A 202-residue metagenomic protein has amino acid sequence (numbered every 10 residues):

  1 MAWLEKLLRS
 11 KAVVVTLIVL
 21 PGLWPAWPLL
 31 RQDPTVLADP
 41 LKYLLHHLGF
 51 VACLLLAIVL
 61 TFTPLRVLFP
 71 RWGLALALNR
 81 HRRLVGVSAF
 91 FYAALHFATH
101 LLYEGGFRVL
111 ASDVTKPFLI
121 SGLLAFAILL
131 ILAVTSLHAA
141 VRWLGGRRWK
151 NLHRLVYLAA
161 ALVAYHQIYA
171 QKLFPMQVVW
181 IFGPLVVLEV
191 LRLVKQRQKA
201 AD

Functional and structural regions predicted by a protein language model:
M1-D202: Membrane-embedded alpha-helical bundles that constitute the cytochrome b-like, heme-associated redox core of multi-pass
